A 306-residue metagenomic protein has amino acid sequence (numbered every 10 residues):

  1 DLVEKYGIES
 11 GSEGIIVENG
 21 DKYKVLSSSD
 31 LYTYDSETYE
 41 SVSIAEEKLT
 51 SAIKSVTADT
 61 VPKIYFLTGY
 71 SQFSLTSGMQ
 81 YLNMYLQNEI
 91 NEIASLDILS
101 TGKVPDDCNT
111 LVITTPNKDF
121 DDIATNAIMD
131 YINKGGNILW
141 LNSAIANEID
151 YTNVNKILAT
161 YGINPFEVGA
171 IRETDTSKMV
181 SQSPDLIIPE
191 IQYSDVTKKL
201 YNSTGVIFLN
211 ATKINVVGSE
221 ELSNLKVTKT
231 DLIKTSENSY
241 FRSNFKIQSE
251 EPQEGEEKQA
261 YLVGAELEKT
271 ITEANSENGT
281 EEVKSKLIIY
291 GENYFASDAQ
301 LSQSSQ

Functional and structural regions predicted by a protein language model:
D1-Q306: Short, surface-exposed patches at the edges or C-terminal ends of soluble domains, predominantly
